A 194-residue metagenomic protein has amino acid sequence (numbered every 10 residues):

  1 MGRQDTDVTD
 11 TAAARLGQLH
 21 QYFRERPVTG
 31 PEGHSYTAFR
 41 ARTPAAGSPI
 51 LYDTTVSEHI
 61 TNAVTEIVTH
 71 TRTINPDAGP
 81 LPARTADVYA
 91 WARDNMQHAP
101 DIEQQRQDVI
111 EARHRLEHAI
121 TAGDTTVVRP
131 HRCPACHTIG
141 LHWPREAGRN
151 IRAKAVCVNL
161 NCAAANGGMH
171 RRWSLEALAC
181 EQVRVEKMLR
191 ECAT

Functional and structural regions predicted by a protein language model:
M1-A119: Protein-protein interaction interfaces in oligomeric scaffolds, predominantly long amphipathic alpha-helices
E103-T194: Cys/His-clustered metal-coordination modules, chiefly Zn-binding fingers
